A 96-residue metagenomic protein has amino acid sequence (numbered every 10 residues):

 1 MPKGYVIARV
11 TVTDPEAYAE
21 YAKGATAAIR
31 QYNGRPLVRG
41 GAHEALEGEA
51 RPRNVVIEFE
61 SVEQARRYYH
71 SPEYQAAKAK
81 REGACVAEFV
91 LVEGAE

Functional and structural regions predicted by a protein language model:
M1-R53, E58-H70, E93-E96: Short S/T/G/P-rich N-terminal loop/turn motif that feeds into the first structured element of a domain
V62-V90: C-terminal structural segments of small proteins and small subunits
